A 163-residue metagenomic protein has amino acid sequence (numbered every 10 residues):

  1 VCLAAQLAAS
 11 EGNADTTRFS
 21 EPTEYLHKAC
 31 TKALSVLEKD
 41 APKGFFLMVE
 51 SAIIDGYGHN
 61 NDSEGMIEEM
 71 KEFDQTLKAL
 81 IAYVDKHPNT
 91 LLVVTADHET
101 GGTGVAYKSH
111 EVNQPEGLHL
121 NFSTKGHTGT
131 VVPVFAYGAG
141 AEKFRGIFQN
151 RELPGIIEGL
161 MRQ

Functional and structural regions predicted by a protein language model:
V1-Q163: A post-motif C-terminal structural segment
